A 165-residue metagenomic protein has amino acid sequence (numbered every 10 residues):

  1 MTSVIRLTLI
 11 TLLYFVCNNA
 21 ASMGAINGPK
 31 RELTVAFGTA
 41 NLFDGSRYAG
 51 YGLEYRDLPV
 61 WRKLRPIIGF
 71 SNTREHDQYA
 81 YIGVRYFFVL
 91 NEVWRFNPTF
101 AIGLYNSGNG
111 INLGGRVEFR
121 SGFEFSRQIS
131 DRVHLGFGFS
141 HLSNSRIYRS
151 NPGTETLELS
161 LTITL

Functional and structural regions predicted by a protein language model:
M1-G28: Cleavable N-terminal export/targeting peptides
S22-I67, R74-Y79, F87: N-terminal secretory signal peptides
R31-L33, P59-P66, E92-F96, D131-F137: Repeated loop/turn-to-beta-strand initiation elements of outer-membrane beta-barrel proteins
V35-T39, I68-N72, P98-L104, F137-H141: Transmembrane beta-barrel strands of outer-membrane/channel proteins
T39-A49, F70-Y81, L90, G108-R116 (+1 more regions): Solvent-exposed loop/turn segments connecting transmembrane beta-strands in outer-membrane beta-barrel proteins
Y51-Y55, I82-V84, F123, L159-L161: Membrane-embedded beta-strands of outer-membrane beta-barrel proteins, especially the hydrophobic/small aromatic
Y55-P59, Y86-F88, R127, F139-H141 (+1 more regions): Residue-level signature of outer-membrane beta-barrel architecture
P152-L165: Outer-membrane beta-barrel "beta-signal"
